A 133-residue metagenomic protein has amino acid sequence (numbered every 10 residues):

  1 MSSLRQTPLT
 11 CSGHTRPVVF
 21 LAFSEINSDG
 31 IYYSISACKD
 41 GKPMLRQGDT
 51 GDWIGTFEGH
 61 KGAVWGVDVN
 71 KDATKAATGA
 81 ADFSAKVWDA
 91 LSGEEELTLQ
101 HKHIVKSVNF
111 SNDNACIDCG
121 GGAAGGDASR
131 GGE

Functional and structural regions predicted by a protein language model:
M1-R16, T50: A short helix->beta-strand "capping" segment at the edge of beta-propeller domains
Q6-P8, D52-G55, E94-L97: A structural motif specific to WD40 beta-propellers
T10-G41: Beta-strand-rich domains and repeat architectures in extracellular enzymes and scaffolds, especially beta-propellers
C11-V18, E58-V64, L99-V105: WD40/WD-repeat beta-propeller blade N-cap
A22-I31, V67-A73, N109-A115: Loop/turn segments within WD40 beta-propeller blades
A37-D40, T78-D82, C119-A123: Conserved strand-to-loop turn within each blade of WD40 beta-propeller repeats
P43-Q47, A85-D89, V108, A124-G132: WD40-repeat beta-propellers
G93-A115: Asp-box/WD-like beta-propeller blade repeats and closely related beta-sheet repeat scaffolds
